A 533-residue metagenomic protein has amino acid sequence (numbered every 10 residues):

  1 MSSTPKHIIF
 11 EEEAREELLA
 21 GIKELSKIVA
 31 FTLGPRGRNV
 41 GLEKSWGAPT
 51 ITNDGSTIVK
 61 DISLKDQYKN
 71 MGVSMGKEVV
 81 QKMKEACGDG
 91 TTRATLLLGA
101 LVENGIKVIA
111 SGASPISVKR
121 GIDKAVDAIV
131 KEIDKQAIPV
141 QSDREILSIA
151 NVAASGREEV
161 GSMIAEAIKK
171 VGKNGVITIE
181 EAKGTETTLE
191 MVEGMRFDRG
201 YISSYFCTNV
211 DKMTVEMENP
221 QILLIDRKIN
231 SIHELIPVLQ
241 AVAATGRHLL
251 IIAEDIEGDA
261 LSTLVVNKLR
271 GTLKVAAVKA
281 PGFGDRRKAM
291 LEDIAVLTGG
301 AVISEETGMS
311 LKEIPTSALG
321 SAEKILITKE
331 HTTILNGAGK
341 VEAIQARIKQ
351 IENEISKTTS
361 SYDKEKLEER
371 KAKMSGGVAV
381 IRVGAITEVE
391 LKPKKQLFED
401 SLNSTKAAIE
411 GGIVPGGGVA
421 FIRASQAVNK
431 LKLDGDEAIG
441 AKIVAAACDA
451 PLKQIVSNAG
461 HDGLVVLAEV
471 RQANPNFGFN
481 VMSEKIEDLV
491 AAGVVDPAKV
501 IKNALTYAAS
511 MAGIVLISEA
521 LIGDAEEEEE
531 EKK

Functional and structural regions predicted by a protein language model:
M1-W46: N-terminal, positively charged regions that mediate nucleic acid binding
F10, S63-K65, K69-N70, V302 (+1 more regions): Extended, low-charge hydrophobic alpha-helical regions
E17-K27, K69-A86, Q240-A243, E369 (+2 more regions): Short, hydrophobic/aliphatic alpha-helical segments
L18, G34, G88, G112 (+8 more regions): Residue-level signature of catalytic and energy-coupling elements of molecular machines, predominantly ATP/GTP-dependent
A48-K84, I202-M213, N219-P220, L224-P237: Glycine-rich oxoanion-binding loops at beta->alpha junctions
L96-E103, D127-V130, D134, E365-I381 (+2 more regions): Core structural elements
I106-N151, E216-N219, L224-I225, K312-A338 (+2 more regions): A structural-propensity feature for long, helix-poor, extended segments
V130-G411, P415, L521-I522, E526-K533: Long, structured protein-protein interaction/assembly regions in large complexes
